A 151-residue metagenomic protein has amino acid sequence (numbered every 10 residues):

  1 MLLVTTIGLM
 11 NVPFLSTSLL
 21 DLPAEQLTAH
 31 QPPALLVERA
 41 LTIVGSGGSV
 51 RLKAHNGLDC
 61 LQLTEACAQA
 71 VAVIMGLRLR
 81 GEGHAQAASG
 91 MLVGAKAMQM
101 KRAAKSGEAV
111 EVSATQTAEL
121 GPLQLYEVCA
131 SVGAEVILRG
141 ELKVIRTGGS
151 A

Functional and structural regions predicted by a protein language model:
L2, L19-P23, R51-L58, E65 (+1 more regions): RNA-interacting cores
L2-T17, S49, V73, K105-G107 (+1 more regions): HotDog/MaoC-like acyl-thioester-processing domains
D21-Q31, H84-A87: Short aromatic-glycine motifs in intrinsically disordered, low-complexity regions
T28-L63: Catalytic strand-loop segment that frames the active site of acyl-thioester-processing enzymes
V37-E38, V93-A95, L125, R139: Hydrophobic residues on conserved beta-strands that form the core of alpha/beta folds
R39-T42, A97-R102, Q116-A118, V144: A residue-level detector for short acidic-glycine micro-motifs
H55-M75, S89-V93: Compact, glycine-rich, soluble single-domain proteins
I74-S113: Hydrophobic beta-strand-centered segment that forms part of the acyl-chain substrate-binding groove
